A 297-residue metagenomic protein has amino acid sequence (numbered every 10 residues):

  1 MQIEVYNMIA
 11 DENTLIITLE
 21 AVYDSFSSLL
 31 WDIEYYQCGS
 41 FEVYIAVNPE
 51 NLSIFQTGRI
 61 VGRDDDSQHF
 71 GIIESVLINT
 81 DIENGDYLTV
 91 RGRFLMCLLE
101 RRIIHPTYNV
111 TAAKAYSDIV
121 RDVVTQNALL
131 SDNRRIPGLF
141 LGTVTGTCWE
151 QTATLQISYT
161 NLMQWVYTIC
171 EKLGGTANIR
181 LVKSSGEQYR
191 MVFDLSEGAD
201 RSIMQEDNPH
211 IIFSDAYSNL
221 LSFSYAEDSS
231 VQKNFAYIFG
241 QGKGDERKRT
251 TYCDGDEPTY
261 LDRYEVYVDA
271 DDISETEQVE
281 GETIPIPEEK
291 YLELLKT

Functional and structural regions predicted by a protein language model:
M1-I54, V90-L99, D118, L261-T297: Juxtamembrane "anchor/assembly" segments of surface/extracellular structural proteins
Y23-I33, E74-I82, I179-K183: Short amphipathic beta-strand and strand-loop transition segments with alternating hydrophobic
G39, H69, D86-L88, Y189-M191 (+1 more regions): Envelope-exposed proteins and targeting segments
N51-D64: Short coil-to-beta transition motif at edge beta-strands of beta-rich domains
V61-R93, N178: Short beta-strand and beta-hairpin "edge-sheet" elements
Y87, R93-S229: Charged- and aromatic-enriched interaction segments used to assemble and dock large macromolecular complexes
E197-T297: Acidic, small/polar-enriched beta strand-loop surface segments
